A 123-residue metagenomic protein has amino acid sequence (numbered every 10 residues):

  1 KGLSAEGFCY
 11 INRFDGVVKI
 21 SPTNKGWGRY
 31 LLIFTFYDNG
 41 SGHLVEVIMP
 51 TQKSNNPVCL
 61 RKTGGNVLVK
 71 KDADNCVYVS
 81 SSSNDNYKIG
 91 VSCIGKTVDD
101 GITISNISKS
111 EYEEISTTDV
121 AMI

Functional and structural regions predicted by a protein language model:
K1-I123: Trimeric viral appendage architectures of receptor-binding fibers, tailspike depolymerases, and tail needles
